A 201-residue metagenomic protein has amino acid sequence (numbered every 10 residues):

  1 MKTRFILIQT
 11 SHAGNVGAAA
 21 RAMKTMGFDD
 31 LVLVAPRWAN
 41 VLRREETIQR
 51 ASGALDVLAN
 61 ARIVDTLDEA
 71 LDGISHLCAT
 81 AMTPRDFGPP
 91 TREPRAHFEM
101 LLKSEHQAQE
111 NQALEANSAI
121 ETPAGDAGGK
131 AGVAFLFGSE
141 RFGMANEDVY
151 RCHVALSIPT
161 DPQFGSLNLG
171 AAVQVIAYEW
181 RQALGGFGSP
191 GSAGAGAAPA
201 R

Functional and structural regions predicted by a protein language model:
M1-R201: Post-transcriptional modification and biogenesis factors for structured RNAs of the translation apparatus
